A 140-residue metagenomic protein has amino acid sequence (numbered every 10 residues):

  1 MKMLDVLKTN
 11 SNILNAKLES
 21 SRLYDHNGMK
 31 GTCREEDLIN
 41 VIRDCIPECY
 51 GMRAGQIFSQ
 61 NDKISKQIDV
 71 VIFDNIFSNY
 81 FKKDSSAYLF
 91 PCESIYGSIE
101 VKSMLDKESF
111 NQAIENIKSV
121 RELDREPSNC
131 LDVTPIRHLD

Functional and structural regions predicted by a protein language model:
M1-Q67, I72-D140: Intrinsically disordered, low-complexity Ser/Thr/Pro/Gly-rich regulatory segments
